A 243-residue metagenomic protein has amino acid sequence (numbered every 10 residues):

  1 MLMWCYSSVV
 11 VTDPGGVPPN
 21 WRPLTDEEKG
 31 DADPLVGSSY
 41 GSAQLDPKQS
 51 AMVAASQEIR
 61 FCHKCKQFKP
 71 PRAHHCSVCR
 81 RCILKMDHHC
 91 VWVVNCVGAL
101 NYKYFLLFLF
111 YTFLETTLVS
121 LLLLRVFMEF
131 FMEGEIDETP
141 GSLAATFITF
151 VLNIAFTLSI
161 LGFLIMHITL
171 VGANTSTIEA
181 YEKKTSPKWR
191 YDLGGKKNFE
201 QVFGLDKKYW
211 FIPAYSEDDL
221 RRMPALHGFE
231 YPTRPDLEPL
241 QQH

Functional and structural regions predicted by a protein language model:
M1-H243: Membrane-associated feature with strongest affinity for ZDHHC
